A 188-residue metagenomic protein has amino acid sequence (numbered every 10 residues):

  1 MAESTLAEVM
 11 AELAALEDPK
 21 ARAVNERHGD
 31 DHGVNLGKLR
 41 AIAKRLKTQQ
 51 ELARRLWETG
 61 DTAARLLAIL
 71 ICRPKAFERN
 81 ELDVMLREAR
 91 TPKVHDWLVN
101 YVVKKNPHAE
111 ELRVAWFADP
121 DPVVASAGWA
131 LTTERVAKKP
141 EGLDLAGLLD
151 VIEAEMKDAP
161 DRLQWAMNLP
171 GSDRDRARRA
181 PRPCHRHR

Functional and structural regions predicted by a protein language model:
M1-R188: Alpha-helical scaffold domains
